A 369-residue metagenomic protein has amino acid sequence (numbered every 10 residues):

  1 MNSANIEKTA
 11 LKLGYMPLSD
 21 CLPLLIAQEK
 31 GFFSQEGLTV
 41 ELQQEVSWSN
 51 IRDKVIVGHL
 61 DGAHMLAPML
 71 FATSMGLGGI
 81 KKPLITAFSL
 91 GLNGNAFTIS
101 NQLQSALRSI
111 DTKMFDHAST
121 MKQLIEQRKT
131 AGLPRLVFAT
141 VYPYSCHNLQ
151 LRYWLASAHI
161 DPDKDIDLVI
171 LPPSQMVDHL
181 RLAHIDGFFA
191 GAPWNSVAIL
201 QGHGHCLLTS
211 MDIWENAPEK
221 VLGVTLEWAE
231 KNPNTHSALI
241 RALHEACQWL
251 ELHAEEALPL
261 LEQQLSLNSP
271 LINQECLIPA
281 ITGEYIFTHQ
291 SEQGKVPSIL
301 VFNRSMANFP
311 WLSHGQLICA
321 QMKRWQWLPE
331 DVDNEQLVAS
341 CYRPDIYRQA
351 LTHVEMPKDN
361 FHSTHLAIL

Functional and structural regions predicted by a protein language model:
N5-D163, D186-P193, H203-S210, E215-N216: Short, glycine-/small- and polar/acidic-enriched structural segments that line small-molecule recognition paths
R52-D53, V177-D178, S196: Alpha-helical segments flanking ligand/cofactor-binding loops in enzyme cores
F97-T98, V221-V224, W228-A229: Short glycine- and hydrophobic/aromatic-rich loop-to-beta-strand nucleating segment in the catalytic cores
D161-I166, E230-A238: Inter-helical turn/loop segments and adjacent helix faces that build the functional surface of alpha-helical bundle
I170-S174: Active-site glycine-rich loop that binds ribose-phosphate moieties when present
P233-C341: Secondary-structure end/capping motifs
D345-L369: C-terminal non-catalytic accessory extensions
